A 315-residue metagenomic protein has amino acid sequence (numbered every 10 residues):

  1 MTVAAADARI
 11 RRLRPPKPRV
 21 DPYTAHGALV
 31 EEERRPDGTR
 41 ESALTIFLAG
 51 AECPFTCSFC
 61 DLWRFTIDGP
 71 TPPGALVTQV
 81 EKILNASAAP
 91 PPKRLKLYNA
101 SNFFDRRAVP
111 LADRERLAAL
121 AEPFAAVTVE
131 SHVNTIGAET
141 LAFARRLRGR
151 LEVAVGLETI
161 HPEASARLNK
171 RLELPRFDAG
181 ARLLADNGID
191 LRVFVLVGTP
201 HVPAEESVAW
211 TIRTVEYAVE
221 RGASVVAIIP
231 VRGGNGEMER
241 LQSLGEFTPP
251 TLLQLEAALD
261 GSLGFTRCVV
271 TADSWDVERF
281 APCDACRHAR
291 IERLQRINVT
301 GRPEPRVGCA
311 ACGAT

Functional and structural regions predicted by a protein language model:
M1-P36, V219, V231-T315: Auxiliary Fe-S-binding modules of radical SAM enzymes
P36-A75: Canonical Radical SAM [4Fe-4S] cluster-binding loop centered on the CxxxCxxC motif and its immediate flanking residues
W63-Q79, I83-V109, L120-I136, R150-F177 (+1 more regions): Core AdoMet radical
L84-P90, L117-E122, T140-R150, R182-G188 (+1 more regions): Acidic (Asp/Glu)-rich catalytic clusters
S101-F103, V133-T135, T159-H161, V197-H201 (+2 more regions): Active-site-proximal loop/turn and secondary-structure-junction residues that shape catalytic pockets, frequently
R107-E115, G137-R146, E205: Distinct, well-ordered alpha-helical segments
P162-K170, V197-E205, G245-E246: Surface-exposed cleft-lining segments at the edges of enzyme active sites
P175-E237, L255-S274: Conserved C-terminal portion of the radical SAM core fold that forms the substrate/S-adenosylmethionine-binding
